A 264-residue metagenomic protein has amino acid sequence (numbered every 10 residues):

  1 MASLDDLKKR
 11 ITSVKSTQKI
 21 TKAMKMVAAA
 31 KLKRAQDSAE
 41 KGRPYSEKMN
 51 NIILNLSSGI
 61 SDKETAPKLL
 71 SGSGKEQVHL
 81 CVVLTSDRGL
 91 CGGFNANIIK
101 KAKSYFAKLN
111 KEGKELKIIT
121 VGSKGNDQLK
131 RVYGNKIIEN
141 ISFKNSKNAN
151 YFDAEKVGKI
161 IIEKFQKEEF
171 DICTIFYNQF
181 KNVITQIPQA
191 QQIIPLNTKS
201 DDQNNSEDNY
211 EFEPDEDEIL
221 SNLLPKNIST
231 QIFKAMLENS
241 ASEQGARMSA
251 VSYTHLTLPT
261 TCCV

Functional and structural regions predicted by a protein language model:
M1-L256: C-terminal beta-strand-loop-alpha-helix "lid" module of Rossmann-like NAD(P)-dependent dehydrogenases
H255-V264: Single conserved hydrophobic/aromatic residue that forms the stacking wall/gate of nucleotide- or nucleobase-binding
